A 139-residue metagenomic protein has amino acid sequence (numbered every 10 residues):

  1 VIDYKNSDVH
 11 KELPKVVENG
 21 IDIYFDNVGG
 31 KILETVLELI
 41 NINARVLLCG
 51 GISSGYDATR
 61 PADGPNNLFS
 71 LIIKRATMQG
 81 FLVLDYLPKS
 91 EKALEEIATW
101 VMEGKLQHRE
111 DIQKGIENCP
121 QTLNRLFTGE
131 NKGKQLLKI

Functional and structural regions predicted by a protein language model:
V1-I139: Terminal helix/beta-alpha structural elements that buttress the NAD(P)+-binding lobe
